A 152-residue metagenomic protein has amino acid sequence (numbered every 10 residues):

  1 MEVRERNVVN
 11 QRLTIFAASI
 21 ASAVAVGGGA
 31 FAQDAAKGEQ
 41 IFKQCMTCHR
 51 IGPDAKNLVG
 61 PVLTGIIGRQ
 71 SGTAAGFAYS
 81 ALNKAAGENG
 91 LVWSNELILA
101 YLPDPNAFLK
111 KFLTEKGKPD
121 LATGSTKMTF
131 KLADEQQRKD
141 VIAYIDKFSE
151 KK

Functional and structural regions predicted by a protein language model:
E5-A17: Bacterial N-terminal signal peptides that target proteins for export
I15-F16, I41, L121-G124: N-terminal alpha-helical segment
A18-S22: Hydrophobic helical h-region of N-terminal Sec-dependent signal peptides in bacterial secretory/periplasmic proteins
A23-F42, G52-D54, S94, K152: Electrostatic cytochrome c docking/interface patches
E39, P53-N95, K127-T129, A133: Gly/Gly-Pro-rich "capping" loops immediately C-terminal to redox-active cysteine motifs in periplasmic/lumenal
F42-I51, V141: The canonical Cys-X-X-Cys-His
V92-K152: C-terminal capping alpha-helices of c-type cytochrome domains
